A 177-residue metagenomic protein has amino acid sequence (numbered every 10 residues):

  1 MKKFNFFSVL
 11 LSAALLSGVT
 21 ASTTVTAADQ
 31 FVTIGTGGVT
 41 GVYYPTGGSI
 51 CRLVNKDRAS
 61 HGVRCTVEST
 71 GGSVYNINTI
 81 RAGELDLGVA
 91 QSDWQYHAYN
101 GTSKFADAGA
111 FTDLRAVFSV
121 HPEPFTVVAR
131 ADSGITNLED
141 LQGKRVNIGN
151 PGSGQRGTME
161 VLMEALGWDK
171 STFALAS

Functional and structural regions predicted by a protein language model:
M1-L11: Bacterial N-terminal signal peptides that target proteins for export
N5, A14, E84, R145: Conserved functional loop/turn residues at catalytic and ligand-binding sites
L15-V25: C-terminal segment of classical bacterial N-terminal signal peptides
F31-K56, E123-S177: Bilobed "Venus flytrap"/periplasmic-binding protein-like clamshell domains and structurally analogous long
C51-L53, T66-A108, I135: Pocket-flanking alpha-helical
H61-E68, L175: Surface-exposed patches in mature extracellular/periplasmic domains of secreted proteins
D107-V120: A structural signal for short loop-to-beta-strand junctions that line the ligand-binding cleft of periplasmic/secreted
